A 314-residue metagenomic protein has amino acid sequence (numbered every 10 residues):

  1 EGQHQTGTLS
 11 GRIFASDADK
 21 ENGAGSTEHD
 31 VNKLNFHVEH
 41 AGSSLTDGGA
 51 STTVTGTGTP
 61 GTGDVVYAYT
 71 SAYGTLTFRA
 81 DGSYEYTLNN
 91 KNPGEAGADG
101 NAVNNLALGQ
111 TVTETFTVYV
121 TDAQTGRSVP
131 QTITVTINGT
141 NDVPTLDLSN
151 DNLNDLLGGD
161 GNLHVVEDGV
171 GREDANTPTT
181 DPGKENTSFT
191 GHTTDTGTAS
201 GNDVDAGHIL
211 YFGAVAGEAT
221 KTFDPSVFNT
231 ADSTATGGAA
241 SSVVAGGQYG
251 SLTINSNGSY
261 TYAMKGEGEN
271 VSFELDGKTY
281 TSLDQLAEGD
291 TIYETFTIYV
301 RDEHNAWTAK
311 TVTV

Functional and structural regions predicted by a protein language model:
E1-V65, T145-V243: Extracellular ectodomain surface segments
A15-E21, A41-S44, N90-G97, A123-Q124 (+5 more regions): Acidic glycine-/aspartate-rich tracts in secreted/extracellular proteins
G56-I137, A235-V314: Acidic, turn/loop-rich segments in luminal/extracellular domains of secretory-pathway and cell-surface proteins
